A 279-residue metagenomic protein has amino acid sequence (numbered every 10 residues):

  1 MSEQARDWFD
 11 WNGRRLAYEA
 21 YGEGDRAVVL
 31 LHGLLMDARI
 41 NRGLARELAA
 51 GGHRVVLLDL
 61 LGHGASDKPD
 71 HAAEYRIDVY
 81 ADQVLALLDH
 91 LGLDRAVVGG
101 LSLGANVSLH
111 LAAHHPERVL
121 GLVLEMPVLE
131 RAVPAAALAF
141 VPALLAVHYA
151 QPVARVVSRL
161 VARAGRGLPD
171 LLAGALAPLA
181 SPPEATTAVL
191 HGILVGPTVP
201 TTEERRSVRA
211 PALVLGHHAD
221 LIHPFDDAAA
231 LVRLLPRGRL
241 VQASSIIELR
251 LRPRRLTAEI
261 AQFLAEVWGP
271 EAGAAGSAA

Functional and structural regions predicted by a protein language model:
R14-D67: Conserved HGGG/HGGXW glycine-rich cap/lid loop of the alpha/beta-hydrolase fold
L60-G99: Active-site loop/oxyanion-hole signature of alpha/beta-hydrolase fold enzymes
G100-G104, S108: Gly/Ala-rich beta-loop-alpha elbow adjacent to hydrolase catalytic centers
L109, A113-H114, L120-Y149: Flexible "cap/lid" loop of the alpha/beta hydrolase fold
G174-E203: Hydrophobic, aromatic-rich cap/lid helix
V208, V214-G216: Short beta-strand/loop motif that positions the catalytic acidic residue of the alpha/beta-hydrolase fold
L221-D227: Conserved alpha/beta-hydrolase "acid-adjacent" motif
R237-A279: Catalytic active-site module of serine/aspartate enzymes centered on a nucleophile-bearing elbow/loop
